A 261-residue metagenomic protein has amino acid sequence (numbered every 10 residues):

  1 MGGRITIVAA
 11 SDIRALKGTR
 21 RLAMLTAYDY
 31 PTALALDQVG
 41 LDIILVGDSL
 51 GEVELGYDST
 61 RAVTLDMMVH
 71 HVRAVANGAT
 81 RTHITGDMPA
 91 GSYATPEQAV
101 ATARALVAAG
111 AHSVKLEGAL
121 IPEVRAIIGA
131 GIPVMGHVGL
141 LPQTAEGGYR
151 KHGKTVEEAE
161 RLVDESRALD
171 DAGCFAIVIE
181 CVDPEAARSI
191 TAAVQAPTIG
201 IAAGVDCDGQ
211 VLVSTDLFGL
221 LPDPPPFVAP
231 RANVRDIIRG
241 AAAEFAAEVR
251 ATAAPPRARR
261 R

Functional and structural regions predicted by a protein language model:
G2-R261: Alpha/beta enzyme core
